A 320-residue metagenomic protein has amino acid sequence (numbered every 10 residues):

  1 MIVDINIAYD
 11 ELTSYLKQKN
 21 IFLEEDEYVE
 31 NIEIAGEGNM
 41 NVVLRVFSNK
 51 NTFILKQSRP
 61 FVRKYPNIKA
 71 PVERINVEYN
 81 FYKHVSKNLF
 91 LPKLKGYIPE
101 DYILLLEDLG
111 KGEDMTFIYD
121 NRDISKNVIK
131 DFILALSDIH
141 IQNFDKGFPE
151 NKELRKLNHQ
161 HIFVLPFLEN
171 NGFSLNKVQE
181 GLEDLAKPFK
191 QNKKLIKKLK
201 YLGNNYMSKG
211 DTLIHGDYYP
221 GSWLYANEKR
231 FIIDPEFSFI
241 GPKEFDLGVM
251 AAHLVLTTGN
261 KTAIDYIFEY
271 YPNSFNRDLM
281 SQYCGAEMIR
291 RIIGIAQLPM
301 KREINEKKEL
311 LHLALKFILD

Functional and structural regions predicted by a protein language model:
M1-D10, N151-L202, I293: Active-site catalytic-loop/activation-segment of kinase and kinase-like phosphoryl-transfer enzymes
D4, D26-S48: ATP-binding glycine-rich phosphate-binding loop
L16-E27: A short, low-complexity linker immediately N-terminal to eukaryotic Hanks-type protein kinase catalytic domains
R45-F148: ATP-binding pocket architecture of kinase catalytic cores
Y65-N67, D211-L213, L224-D265: Active-site Asp-x-Gly
N80, E244-N273, C284-E303: Active-site activation/catalytic loop segments of kinase-like enzymes and analogous catalytic loops in related
Q142, G203-T212: Protein kinase catalytic-loop region centered on the HRD/HxD motif
D217, G221-W223: Catalytic-loop signature of eukaryotic-like protein kinases
